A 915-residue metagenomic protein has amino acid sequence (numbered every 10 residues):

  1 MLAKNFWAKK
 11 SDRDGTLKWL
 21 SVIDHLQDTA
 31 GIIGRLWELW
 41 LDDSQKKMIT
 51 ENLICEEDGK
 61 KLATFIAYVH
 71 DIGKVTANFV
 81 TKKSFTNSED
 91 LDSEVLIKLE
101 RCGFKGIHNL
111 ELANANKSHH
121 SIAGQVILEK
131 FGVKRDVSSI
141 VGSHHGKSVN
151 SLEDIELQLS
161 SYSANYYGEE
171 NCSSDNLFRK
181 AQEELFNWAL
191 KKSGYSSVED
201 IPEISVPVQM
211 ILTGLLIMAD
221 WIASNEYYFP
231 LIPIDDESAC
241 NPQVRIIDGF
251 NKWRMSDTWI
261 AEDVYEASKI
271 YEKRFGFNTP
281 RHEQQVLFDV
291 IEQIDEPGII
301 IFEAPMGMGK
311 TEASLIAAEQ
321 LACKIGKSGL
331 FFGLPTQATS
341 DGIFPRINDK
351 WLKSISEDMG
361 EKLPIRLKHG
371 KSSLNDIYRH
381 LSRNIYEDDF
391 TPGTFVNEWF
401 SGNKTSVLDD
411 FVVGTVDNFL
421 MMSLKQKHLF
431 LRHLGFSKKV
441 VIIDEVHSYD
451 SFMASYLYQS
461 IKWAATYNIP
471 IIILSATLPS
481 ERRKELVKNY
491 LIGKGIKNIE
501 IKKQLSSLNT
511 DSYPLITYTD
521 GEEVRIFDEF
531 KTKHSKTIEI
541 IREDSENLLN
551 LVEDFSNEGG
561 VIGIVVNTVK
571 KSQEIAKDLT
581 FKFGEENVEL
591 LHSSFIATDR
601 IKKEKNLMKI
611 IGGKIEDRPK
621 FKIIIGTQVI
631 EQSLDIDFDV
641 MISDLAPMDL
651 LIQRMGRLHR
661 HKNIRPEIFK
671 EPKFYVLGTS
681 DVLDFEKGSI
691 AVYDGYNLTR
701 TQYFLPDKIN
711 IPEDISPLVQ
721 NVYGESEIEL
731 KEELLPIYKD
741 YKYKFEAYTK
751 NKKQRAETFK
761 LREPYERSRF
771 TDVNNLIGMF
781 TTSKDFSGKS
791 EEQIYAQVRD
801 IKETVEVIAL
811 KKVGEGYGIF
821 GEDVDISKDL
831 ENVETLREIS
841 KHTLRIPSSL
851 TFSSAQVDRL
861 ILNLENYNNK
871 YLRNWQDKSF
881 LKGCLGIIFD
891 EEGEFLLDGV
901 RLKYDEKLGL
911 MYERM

Functional and structural regions predicted by a protein language model:
L2-E262: Accessory nucleic-acid engagement/destabilization modules that flank
V137, R483, S535, E546 (+3 more regions): C-terminal helicase lobe and adjacent C-terminal extensions/tails of nucleic-acid helicase motors
A267-E303: Conserved pre-motif I regulatory segment
E296-A318, S475: Walker A/P-loop
S328-L352, R366-S373, L478-R482, V569: Conserved Walker A/P-loop ATP-binding site and its immediately adjacent core in helicase/helicase-like ATPase domains
I347-D410, V416-L420: A substrate-engagement module of RecA-like helicase motors
L434-K438, H447-R525: Post-DEXD/H (motif II) to motif III coupling segment of the RecA-like Helicase ATP-binding lobe
G495-S572: Conserved interdomain linker/interface between the two RecA-like ATPase lobes of SF2 helicase motors
